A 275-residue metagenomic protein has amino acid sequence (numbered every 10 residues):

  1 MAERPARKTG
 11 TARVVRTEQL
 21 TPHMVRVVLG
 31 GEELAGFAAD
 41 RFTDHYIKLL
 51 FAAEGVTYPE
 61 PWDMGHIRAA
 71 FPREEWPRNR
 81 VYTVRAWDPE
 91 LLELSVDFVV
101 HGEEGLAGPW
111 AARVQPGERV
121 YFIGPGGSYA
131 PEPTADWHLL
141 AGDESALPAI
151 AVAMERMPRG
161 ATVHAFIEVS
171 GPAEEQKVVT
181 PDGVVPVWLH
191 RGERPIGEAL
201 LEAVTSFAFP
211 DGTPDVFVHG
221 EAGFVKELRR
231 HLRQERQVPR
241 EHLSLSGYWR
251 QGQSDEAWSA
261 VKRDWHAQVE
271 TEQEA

Functional and structural regions predicted by a protein language model:
M1-A275: Extended, composition-driven regions rather than compact fold-specific motifs
